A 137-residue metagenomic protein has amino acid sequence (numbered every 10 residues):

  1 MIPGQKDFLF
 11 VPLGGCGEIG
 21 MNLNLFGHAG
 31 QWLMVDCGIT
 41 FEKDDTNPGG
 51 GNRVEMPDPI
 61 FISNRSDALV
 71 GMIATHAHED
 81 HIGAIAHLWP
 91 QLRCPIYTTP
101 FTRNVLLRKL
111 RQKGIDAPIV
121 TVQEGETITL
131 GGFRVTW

Functional and structural regions predicted by a protein language model:
M1, F10, E55-P57: Selective for proline/serine-rich intrinsically disordered segments in cytosolic/nuclear regulatory regions
I2, F101-W137: Metallo-beta-lactamase
K6-G14, I19-H28, E126-W137: Catalytic core of the metallo-beta-lactamase
C16-M21, H28-A74, A86-C94, T98 (+2 more regions): Pre-active-site segment of Zn-dependent metallo-hydrolases
D36, D80-H81: Acidic active-site catalytic centers that drive phospho-/nucleotidyl reactions and related ester hydrolyses
G83-I85, G125: Active-site-flanking alpha-helical
